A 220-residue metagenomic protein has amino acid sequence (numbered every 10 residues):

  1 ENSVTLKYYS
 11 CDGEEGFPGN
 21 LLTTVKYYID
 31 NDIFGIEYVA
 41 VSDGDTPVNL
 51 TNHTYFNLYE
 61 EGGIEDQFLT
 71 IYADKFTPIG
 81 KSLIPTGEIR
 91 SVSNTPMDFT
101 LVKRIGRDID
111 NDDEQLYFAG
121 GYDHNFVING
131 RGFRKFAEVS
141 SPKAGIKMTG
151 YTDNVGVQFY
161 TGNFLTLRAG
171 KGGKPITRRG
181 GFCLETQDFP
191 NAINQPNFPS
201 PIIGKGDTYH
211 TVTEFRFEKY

Functional and structural regions predicted by a protein language model:
E1-Y220: An exposed, glycine/acidic-rich loop-and-rim segment of catalytic or binding clefts
